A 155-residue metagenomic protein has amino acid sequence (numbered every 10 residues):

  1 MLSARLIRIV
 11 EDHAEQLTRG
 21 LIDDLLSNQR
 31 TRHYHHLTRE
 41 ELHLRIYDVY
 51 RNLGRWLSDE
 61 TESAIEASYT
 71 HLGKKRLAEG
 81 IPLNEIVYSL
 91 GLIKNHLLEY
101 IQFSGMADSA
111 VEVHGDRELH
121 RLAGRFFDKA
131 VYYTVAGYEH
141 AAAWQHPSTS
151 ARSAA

Functional and structural regions predicted by a protein language model:
L2, L6, I65-A155: Long, amphipathic alpha-helical coupling/dimerization segments that relay conformational signals between
L2-N84: N-terminal low-complexity or simple alpha-helical regulatory segments that function as activation/interaction modules
